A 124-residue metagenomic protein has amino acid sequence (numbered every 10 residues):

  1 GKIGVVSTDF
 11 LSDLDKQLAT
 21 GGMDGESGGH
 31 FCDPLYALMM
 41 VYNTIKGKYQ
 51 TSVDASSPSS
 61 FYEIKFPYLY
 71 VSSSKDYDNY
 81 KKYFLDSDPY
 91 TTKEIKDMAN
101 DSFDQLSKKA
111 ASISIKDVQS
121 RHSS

Functional and structural regions predicted by a protein language model:
G1-G22, C32: Venus flytrap/periplasmic-binding-protein-like
D15, L35-L38, Y42: Extracytoplasmic/secreted envelope proteins and their assembly/folding machinery, especially bacterial periplasmic
Q17-L18, L35, Y80-K82: Generic alpha-helix signal with a bias toward terminal, lower-confidence helices and secondary-structure junctions
G28-G29: Short, glycine-/small-residue-rich phosphate/pyrophosphate-handling segment
M39-S124: Hinge/cleft segment of the Venus flytrap/periplasmic-binding protein
